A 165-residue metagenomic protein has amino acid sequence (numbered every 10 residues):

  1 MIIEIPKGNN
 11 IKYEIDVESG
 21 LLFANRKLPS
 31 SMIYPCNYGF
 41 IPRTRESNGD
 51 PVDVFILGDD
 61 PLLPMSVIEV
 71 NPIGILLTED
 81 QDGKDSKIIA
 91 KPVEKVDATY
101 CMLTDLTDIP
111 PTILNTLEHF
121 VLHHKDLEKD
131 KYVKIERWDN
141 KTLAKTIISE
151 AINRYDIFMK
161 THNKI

Functional and structural regions predicted by a protein language model:
M1-I165: Hydrophobic N-terminal alpha-helices or hydrophobic patches in metabolic proteins across all domains of life
